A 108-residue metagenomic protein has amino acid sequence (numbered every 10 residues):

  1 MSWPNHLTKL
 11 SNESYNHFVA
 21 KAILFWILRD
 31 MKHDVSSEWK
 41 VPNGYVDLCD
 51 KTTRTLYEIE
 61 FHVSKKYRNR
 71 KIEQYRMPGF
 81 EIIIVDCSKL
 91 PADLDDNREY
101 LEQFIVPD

Functional and structural regions predicted by a protein language model:
M1-K40: Acidic-basic catalytic patches of nuclease active cores, encompassing PD-(D/E)XK and other metal-cofactor nuclease
A22-W26, F61-D108: Catalytic cores of nucleic-acid endonucleases
E38, E58-E60: Acidic-residue sensor for enzyme active/binding pockets
K40-V41, Y67: Short secondary-structure boundary/capping elements
P42-Y57, I72-R76: Active-site beta-strand-loop-beta-strand hairpin of nuclease catalytic cores that positions key catalytic residues
